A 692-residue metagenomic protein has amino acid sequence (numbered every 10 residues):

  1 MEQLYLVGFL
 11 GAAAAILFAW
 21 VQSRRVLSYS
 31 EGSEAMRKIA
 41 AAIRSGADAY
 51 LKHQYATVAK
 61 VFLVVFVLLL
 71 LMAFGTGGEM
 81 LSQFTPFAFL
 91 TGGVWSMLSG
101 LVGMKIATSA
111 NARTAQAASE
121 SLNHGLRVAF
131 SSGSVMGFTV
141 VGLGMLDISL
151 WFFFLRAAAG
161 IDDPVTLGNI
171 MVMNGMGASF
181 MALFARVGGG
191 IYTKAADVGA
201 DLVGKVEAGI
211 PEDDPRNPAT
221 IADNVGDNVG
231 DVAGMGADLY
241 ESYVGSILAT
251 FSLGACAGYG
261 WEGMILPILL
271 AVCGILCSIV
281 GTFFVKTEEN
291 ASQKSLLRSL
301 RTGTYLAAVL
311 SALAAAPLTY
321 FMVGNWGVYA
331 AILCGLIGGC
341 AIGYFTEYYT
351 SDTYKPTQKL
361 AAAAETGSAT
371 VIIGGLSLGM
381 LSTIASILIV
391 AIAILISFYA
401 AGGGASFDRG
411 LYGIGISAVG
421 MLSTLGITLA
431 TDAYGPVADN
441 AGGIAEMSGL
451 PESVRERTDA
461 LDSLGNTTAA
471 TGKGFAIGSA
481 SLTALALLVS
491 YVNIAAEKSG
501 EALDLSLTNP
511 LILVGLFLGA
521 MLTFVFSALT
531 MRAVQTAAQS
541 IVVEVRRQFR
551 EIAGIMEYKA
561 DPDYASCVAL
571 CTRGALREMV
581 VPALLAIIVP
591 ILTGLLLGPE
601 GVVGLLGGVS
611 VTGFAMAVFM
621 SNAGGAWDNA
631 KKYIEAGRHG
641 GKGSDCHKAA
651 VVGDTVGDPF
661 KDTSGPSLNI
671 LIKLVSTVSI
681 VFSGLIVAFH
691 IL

Functional and structural regions predicted by a protein language model:
M1-L692: Hydrophobic packing and interface segments
